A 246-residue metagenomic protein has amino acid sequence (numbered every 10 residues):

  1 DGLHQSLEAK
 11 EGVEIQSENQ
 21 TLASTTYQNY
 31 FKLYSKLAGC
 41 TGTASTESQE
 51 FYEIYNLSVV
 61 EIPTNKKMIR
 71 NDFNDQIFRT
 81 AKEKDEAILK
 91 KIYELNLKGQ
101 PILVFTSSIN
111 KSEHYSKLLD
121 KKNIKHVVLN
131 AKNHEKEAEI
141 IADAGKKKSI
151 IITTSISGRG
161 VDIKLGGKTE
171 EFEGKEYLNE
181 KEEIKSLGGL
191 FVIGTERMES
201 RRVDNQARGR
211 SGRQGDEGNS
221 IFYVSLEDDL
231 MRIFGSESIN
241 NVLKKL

Functional and structural regions predicted by a protein language model:
D1-K82, E86-A87, A131, A142-D143 (+1 more regions): A contiguous, basic/glycine-rich beta-loop/short-helix subdomain that forms a polymer-engagement track
G2-L3, A23, K36-L37, A44-T46 (+8 more regions): Conserved nucleotide-binding/hydrolysis micro-motifs of P-loop NTPases
S6, T26, G39, E50 (+11 more regions): Structured core elements
E11, S35, Y55-S58, G99 (+4 more regions): Short glycine-/polar-rich loops that comprise or flank the Walker A/P-loop and associated switch/sensor motifs
N19, C40, Q49-E53, Y93-N96 (+7 more regions): Replace "in large, NTP-powered and nucleic-acid-processing enzymes" with "in large, NTP-powered factors and other
K67-R70, A87-L103, K125: ASCE P-loop NTPase motor cores of helicases and related translocases
L97-G99, I109-G189: Conserved motor-coupling elements within RecA-like helicase/translocase cores
G174-L246: C-terminal helicase module of SF1/SF2 nucleic-acid helicases/translocases
